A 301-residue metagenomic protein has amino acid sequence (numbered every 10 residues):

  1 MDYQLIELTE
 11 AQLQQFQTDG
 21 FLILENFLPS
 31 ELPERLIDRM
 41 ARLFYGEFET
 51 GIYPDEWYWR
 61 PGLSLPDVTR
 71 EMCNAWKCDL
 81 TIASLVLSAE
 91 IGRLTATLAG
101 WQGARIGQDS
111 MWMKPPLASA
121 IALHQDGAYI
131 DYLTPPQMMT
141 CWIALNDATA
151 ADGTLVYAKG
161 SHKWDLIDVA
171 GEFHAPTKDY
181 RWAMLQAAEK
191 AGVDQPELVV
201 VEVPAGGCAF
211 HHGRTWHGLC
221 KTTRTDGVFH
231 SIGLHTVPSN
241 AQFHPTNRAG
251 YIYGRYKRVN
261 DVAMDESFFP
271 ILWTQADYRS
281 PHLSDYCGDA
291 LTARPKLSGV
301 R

Functional and structural regions predicted by a protein language model:
M1-T18, E25-L123, Y129-Y132, N247: Non-heme Fe(II)-dependent double-stranded beta-helix
Q14, A148-W216: Double-stranded beta-helix
S30-L32, T149, W164, H217 (+1 more regions): Feature marks short, surface-exposed loop/turn motifs that line or immediately flank catalytic pockets and channel
G46, P54, Y58, I167-E172 (+2 more regions): Non-heme Fe(II)/2-oxoglutarate
W101-A104, P116, Y132-T134, I143-T154 (+2 more regions): Active-site region of the double-stranded beta-helix
Q125-D126, A183-Q195, D226-V228, N247-G254: Short, surface-exposed loop/helix-turn segments at secondary-structure junctions that function as lids/hinges flanking
D126-M138, P196, V203, G227-F229: A short beta-loop-beta micro-motif enriched in histidine and acidic residues
Y132-A150, E202-V203, F210, L234-P238: Short, conserved beta-strand element in jelly-roll/cupin
